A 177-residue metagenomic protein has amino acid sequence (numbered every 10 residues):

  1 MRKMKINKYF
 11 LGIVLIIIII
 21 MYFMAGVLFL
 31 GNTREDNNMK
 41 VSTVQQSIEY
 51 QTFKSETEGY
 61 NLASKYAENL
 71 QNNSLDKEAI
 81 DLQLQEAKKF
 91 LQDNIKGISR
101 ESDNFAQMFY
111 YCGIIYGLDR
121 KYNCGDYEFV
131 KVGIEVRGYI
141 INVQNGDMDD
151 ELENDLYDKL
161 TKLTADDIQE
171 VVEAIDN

Functional and structural regions predicted by a protein language model:
M1-I6: N-terminal Lys/Arg-rich, disordered targeting/topogenic segments
G12-G26: Hydrophobic membrane-insertion alpha-helices, especially the h-region of bacterial N-terminal signal peptides
I16, F29-L30, G117: Hydrophobic alpha-helical segments of integral membrane proteins
L28-Q85: N-terminal, intrinsically disordered, polar/charged segments of Gram-positive cell-envelope systems that serve as
Y50, K54, Y60, A106-G117 (+3 more regions): Alpha-helical solenoid repeat scaffolds
K65-K121, D126-E128, R137-I140: Alpha-helical segments in soluble extracytoplasmic regions
F129-N177: C-terminal amphipathic alpha-helix
